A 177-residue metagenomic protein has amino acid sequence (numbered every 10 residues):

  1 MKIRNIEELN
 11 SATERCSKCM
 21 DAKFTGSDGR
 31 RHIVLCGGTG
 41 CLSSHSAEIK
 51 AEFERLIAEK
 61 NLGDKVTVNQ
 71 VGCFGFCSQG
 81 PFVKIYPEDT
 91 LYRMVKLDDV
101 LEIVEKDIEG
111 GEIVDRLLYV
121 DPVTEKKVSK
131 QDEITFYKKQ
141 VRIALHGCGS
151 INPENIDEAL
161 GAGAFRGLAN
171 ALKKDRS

Functional and structural regions predicted by a protein language model:
M1-S177: Feature of Fe-S/electron-transfer and energy-metabolism proteins that preferentially highlights extended coupling
